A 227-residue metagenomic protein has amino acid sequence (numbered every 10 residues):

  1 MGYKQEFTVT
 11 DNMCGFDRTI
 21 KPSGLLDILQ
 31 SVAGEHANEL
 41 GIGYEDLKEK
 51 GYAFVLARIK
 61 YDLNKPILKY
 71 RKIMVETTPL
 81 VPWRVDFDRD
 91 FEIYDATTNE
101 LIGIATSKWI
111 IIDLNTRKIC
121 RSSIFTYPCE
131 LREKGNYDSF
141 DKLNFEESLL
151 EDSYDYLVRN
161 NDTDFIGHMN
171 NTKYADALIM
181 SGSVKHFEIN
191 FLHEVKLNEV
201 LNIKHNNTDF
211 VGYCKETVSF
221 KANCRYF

Functional and structural regions predicted by a protein language model:
M1-L56, G103-T106, I111-K185: Hot-dog-fold acyl-thioester-processing enzymes
Y3-Q5, R58-E146, V195-V200, N206-F227: HotDog/MaoC-like acyl-thioester-processing domains
T10, N64, L192: Residue-level recognition of the GNAT/N-acetyltransferase active site
S181-I203: A conserved acidic, glycine/proline-rich C-terminal tail/linker
